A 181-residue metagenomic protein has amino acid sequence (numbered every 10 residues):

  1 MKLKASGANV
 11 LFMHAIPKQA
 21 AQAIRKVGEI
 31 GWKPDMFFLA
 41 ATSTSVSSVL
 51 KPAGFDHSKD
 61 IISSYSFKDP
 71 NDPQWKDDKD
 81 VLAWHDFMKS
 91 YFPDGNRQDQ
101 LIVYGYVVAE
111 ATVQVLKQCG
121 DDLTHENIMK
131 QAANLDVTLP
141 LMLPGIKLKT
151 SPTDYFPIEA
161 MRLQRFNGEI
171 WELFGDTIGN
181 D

Functional and structural regions predicted by a protein language model:
M1-D181: Extracytosolic ligand-binding ectodomains
